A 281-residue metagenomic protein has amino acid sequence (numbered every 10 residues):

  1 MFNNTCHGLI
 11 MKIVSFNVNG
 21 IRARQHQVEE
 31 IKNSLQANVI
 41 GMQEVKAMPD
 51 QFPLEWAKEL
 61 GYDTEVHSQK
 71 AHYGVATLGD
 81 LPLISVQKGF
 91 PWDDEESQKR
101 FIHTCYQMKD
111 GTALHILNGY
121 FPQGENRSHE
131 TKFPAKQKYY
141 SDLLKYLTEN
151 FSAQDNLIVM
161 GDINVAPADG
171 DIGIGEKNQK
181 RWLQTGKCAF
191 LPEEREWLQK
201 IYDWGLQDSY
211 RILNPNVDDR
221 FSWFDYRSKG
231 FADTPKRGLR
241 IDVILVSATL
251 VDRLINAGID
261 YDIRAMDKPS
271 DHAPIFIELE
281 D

Functional and structural regions predicted by a protein language model:
F2-Y62, Q69, Y73-V75, P167 (+1 more regions): N-terminal, active-site-proximal structural segment of metallo-dependent hydrolase catalytic domains
G8, G258-D281: Surface polyanion/phosphate-binding segment centered on an Asp-His-Pro turn
I13-N17, K32-D50, I116, L147-D171 (+4 more regions): Active-site beta-strand/loop signature of hydrolases that rely on acidic residues for catalysis
V45-M48, F52-S128: Structured beta-strand-rich core segments of catalytic domains in phosphoester-bond hydrolases
L60, Y139-R237, I241: Metal-dependent phosphoesterases centered on the DNase I-like endonuclease/exonuclease/phosphatase
A71-V86, F231-R253, L279: Conserved beta strand-loop-helix elements of the APE1-like EEP
D80, T104-G111, S247-A248, S270 (+1 more regions): Active-site beta-strand termini and strand-to-loop segments that position acidic
P91-W92, F121-S141, R181-G186: Surface-exposed cleft-lining segments at the edges of enzyme active sites
